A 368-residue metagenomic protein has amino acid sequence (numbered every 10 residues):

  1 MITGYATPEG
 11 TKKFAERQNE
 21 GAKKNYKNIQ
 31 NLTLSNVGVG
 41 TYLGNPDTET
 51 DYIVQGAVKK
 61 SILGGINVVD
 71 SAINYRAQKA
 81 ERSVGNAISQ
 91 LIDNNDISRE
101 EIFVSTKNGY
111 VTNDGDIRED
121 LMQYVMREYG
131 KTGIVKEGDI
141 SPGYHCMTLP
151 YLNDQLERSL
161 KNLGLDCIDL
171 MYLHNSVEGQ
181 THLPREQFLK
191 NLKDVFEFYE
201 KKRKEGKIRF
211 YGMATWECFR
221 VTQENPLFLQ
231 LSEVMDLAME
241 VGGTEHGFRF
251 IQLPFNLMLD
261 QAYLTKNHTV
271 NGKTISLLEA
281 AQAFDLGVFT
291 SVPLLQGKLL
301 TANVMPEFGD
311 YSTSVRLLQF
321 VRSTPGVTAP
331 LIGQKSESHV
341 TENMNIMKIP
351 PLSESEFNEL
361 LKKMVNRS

Functional and structural regions predicted by a protein language model:
M1-R127, I134, P150-N153, D166 (+5 more regions): N-terminal binding-site loop/beta-alpha segment at the start of enzyme catalytic domains that lines or forms
I2-N25, Y52, P150, E157 (+1 more regions): Beta/alpha (TIM)-barrel catalytic core signal, keyed to glycine-rich beta->alpha loops juxtaposed to Asp/Glu that bind
V69-S71, S105, C167-L173, I208-T215: Short beta-strand segments at enzyme active-site cores
N94-N95, I140, T269, G287: Short helix-coil transition/hinge motifs at the ends and kinks of transmembrane helices, capturing the brief
S98-I102, D166-L170, F210, H246-F250: Short acidic capping loops at alpha-helix termini that bridge into adjacent secondary structure
V135-Y144: Short glycine/proline- and acidic residue-enriched helix-loop micro-motifs that form flexible lids or anion-recognition
Y144-C167: An active-site-proximal structural segment forming one wall of the substrate-binding cleft that immediately precedes
